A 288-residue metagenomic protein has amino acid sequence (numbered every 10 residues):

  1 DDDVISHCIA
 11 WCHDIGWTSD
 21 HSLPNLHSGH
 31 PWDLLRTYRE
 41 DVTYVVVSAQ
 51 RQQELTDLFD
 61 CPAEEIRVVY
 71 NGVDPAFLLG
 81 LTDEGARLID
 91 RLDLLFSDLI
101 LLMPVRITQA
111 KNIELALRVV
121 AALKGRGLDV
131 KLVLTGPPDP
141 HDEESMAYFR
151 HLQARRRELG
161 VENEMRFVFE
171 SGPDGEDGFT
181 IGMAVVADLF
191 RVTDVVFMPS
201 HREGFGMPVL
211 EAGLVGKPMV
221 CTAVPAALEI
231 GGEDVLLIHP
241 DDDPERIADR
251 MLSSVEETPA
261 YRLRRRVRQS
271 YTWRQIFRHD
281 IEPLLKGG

Functional and structural regions predicted by a protein language model:
N25-Y44: Membrane-proximal helix-turn-helix segments that form the acceptor-binding/catalytic region of lipid-linked
Q50, G72: Carbohydrate-associated surface elements
L94-K111, L117-V120, V133-T135, D139: Conserved donor-binding/catalytic core segment of Leloir-type glycosyltransferases
S145-A187: Nucleotide-activated donor-binding/catalytic signature segment of Leloir-type glycosyltransferases, i.e., the conserved
H201: Aromatic "clamp/platform" in nucleotide-sugar-dependent glycosyltransferases that forms part of the donor/acceptor
V209, P218-C221: Short hydrophobic beta-strand element within catalytic cores of glycosyltransferases and related nucleotide-activated
L236-P244, L252-E256: Conserved acidic donor-binding segment of nucleotide-sugar-dependent glycosyltransferases
D242, E256-K286: A charged, aromatic-enriched C-terminal amphipathic alpha-helix characteristic of glycosyltransferases across folds
